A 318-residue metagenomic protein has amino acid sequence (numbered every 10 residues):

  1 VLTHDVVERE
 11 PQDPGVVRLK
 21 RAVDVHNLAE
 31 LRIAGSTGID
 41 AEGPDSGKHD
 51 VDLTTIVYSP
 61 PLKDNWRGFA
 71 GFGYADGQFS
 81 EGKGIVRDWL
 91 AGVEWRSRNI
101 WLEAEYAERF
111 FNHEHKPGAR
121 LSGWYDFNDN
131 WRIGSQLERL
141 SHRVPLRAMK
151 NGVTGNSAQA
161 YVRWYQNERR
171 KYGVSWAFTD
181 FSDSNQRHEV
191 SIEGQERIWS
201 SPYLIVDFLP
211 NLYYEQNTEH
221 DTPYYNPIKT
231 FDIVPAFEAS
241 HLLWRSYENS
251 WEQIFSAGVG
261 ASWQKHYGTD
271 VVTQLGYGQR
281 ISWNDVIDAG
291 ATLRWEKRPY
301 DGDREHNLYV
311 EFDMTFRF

Functional and structural regions predicted by a protein language model:
V1-F318: Gram-negative and organellar
